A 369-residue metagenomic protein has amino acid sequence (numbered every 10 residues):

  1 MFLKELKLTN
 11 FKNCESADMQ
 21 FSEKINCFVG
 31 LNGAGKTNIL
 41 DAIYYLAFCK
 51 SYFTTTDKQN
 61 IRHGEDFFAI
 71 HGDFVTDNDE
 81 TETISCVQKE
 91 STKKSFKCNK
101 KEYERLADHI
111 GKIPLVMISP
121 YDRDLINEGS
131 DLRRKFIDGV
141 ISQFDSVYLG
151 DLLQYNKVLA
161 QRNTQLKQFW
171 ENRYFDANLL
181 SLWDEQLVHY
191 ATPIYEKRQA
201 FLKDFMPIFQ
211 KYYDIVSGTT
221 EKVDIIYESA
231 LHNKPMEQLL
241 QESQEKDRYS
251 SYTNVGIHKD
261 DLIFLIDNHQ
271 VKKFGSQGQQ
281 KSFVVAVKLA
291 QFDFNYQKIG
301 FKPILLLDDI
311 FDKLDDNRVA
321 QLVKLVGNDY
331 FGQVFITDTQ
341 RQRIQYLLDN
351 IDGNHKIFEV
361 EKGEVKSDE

Functional and structural regions predicted by a protein language model:
M1-L31, Y174-I304, K313, N317 (+3 more regions): Conserved NTPase motor "head" modules and their coupling/switch loops across ABC/AAA+ ATPases, GTPases, and GHKL ATPases
F11, E15-F96, Y155, W170 (+2 more regions): Conserved P-loop NTP-binding catalytic core
T37, S95, L115, I304-L305: Hydrophobic "anchor" residues on beta-strands that sit immediately upstream of conserved functional sites
I43, I357-F358: Conserved short hydrophobic beta-strand within the ABC ATPase nucleotide-binding domain
F48-L132, I141-F144, Y148, M206 (+2 more regions): Nucleotide-state sensing region of NTPase/ATPase domains
G72, Q333-Q340: Structural recognition of the conserved hydrophobic beta-strand(s) that form the central parallel beta-sheet of P-loop
I118, D124-S217, E228: An accessory alpha-helical subdomain
D308-I310: Walker B catalytic acidic pair
